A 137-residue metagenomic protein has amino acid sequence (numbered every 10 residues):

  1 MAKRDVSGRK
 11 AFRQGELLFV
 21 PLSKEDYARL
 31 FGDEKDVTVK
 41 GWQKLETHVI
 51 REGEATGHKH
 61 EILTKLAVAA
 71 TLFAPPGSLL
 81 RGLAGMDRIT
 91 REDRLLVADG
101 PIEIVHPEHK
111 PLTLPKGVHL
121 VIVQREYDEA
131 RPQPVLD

Functional and structural regions predicted by a protein language model:
M1-R13, T64, A70-L72, L80-P107: Short acidic, Pro/Gly- and aromatic-enriched capping/linker segments at domain boundaries
R4-V6, A28-E34: Hydrophobic alpha-helical segments at protein termini of multi-pass membrane proteins
Q14-G15, P21, P115-K116: Short His-Asn-centered micro-motif
L18-L22, G32-P75, R125: Phosphate-centric recognition/catalysis
A98-I102, P107-E108, L114-Y127, P132: Tight coil/turn sites that cap or link beta-strands
Q133-D137: Mixed-charge (acidic/basic) macromolecular-recognition segments
